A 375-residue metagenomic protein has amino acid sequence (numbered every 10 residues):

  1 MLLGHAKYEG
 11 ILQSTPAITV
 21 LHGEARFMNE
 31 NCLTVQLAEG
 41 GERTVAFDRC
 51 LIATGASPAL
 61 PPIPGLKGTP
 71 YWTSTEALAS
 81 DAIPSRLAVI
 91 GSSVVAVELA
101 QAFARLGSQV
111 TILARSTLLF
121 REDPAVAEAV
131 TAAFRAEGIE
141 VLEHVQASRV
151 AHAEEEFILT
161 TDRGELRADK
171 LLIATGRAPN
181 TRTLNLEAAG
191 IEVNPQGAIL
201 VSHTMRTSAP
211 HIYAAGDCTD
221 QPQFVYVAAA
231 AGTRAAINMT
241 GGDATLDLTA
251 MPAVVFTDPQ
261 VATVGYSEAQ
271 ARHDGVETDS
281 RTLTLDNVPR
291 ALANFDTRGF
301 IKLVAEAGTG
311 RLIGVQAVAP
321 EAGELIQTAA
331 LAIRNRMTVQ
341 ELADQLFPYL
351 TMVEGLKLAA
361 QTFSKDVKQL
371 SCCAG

Functional and structural regions predicted by a protein language model:
M1-E9, A79, P84-A88, V94-E156 (+3 more regions): Rossmann-like dinucleotide-binding cores of NAD(P)H-dependent redox enzymes
A6, T19-H22, R26-A38, L106-H203 (+3 more regions): A Rossmann-like FAD-binding core segment of flavoenzymes
A17-T19, S57-A59, E192-V193, G242-P252 (+1 more regions): A short alpha-helix-loop-beta-strand transition element characteristic of N-terminal alpha/beta dinucleotide-binding
M28-E30, T34-P70: Glycine/serine-rich phosphate-binding loop and adjoining beta1-alpha1 elements at the start of nucleotide-handling
I52-L113, E137-V141, E187-A189, V193-T204 (+1 more regions): Glycine-rich dinucleotide-binding loop and its adjacent helix/turn
K67-I83, E165-M239, E324: FAD-site-proximal beta/loop scaffold in flavoenzymes
F256-S267, R272-G375: Flexible, glycine-rich terminal cap/loop adjacent to redox cofactors in electron-transfer oxidoreductases
